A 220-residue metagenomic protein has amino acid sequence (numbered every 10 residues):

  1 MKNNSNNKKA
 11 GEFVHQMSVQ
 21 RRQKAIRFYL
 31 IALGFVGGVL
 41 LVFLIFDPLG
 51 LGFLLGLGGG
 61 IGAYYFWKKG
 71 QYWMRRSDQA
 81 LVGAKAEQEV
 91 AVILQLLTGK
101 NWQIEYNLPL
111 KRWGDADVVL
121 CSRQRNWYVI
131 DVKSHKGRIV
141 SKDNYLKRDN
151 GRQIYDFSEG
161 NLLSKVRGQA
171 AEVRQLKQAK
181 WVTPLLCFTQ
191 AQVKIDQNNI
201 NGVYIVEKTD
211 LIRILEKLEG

Functional and structural regions predicted by a protein language model:
M1-G114, C121-Y128, K136-S141, R152-G220: Surface-exposed interaction regions that form or flank ligand-binding interfaces
L146: Short, charge-patterned binding micro-sites
